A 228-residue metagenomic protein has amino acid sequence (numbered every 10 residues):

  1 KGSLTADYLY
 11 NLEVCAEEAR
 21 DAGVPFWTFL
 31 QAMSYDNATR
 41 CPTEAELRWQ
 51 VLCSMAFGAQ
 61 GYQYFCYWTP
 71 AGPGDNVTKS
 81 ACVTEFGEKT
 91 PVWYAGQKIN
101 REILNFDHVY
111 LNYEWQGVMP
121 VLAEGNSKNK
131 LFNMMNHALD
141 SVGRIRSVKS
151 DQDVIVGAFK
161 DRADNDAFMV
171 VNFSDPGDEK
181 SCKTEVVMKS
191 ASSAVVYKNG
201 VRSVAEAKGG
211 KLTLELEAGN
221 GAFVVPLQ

Functional and structural regions predicted by a protein language model:
K1-D7, Q31-E44, E85-G87, V171-S174: The substrate-binding groove and active-site-proximal loops of carbohydrate-active enzymes, especially glycoside
G2-C15, T43-R48, V92-A95, I99 (+1 more regions): Well-ordered, non-membrane alpha-helical segments in soluble/globular domains
V14-A45, K79-C82: Active-site clefts of carbohydrate-active enzymes
R20-D36, Y64-Y67, D107-L122: Aromatic-lined carbohydrate-recognition surfaces of secreted/lumenal glycan-active proteins
A45-R101, N112-N126: Aromatic/acidic polysaccharide-binding cleft in carbohydrate-active enzymes
A123-S190: Carbohydrate-binding surface patches
V186-R202: Solvent-exposed beta-hairpin/edge-strand motifs
K208-Q228: C-terminal beta-strand-rich structural cap/linker in extracellular carbohydrate-active enzymes
